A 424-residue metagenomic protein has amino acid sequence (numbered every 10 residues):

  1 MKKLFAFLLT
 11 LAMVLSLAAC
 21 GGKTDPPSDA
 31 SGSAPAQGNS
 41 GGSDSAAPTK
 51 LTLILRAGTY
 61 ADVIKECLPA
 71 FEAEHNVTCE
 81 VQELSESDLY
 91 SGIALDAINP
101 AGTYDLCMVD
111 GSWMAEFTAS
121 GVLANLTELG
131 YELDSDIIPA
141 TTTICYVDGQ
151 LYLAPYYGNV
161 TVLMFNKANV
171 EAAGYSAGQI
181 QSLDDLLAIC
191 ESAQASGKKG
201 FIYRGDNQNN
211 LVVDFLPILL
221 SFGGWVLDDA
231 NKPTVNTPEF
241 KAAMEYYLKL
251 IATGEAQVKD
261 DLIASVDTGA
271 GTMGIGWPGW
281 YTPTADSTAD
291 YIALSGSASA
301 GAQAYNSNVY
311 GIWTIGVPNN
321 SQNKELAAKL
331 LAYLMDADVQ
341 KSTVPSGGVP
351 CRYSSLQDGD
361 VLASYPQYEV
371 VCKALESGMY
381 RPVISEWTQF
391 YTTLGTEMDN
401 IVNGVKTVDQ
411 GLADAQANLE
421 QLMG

Functional and structural regions predicted by a protein language model:
A6-F7, C20-A115, Y131, G301-Q303 (+6 more regions): Conserved N-terminal structural module of periplasmic/extracytoplasmic solute-binding proteins
G38-G42, D110-T161, D184-L187, A195 (+4 more regions): Hinge/lid segment of periplasmic solute-binding proteins
R56-G58, C107-W113, K259, I275-Y281 (+1 more regions): Beta->alpha turn/N-cap motifs
P69, A73-E74, A172-A173, E245 (+4 more regions): Extracytoplasmic/periplasmic substrate-recognition and gating elements
A70-I138, Y146, A168, A172-G174 (+4 more regions): Extracytoplasmic "Venus flytrap"/periplasmic binding protein-like
Y152-Y156, T161, D184-K232, G271-M273: Extracytoplasmic/periplasmic solute-binding protein
I189-S192, D229-K259: Glycine-centered hinge/linker elements that transmit conformational signals in sensory and ligand-binding systems
V344-T396, N400: Long, aromatic- and glycine/proline-rich binding clefts that accommodate carbohydrate-like moieties
